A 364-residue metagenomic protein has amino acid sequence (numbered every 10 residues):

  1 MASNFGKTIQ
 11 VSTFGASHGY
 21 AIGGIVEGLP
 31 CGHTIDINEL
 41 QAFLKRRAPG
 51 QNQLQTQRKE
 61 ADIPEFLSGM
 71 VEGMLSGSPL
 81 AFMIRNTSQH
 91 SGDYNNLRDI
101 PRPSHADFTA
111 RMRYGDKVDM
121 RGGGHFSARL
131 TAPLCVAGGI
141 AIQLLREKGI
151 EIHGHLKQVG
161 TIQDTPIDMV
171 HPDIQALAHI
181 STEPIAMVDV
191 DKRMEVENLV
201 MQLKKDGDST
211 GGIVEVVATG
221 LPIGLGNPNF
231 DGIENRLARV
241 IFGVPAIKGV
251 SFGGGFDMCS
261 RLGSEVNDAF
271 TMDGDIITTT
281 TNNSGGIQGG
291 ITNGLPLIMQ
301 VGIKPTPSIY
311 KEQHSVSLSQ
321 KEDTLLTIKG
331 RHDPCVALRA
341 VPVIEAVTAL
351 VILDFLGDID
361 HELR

Functional and structural regions predicted by a protein language model:
M1-R58: N-terminal, positively charged regions that mediate nucleic acid binding
Q10, T306-R364: Internal helix-turn-beta structural module
Q10-G15, V118-L130, I223-N227, N282-I287 (+1 more regions): A short glycine/serine-rich beta->alpha loop
F14-Y20, G207-D323: Glycine-rich anion/phosphate-binding loop at the beta-strand->alpha-helix junction
Y20-G32, A128-I150, D231, N235-R239 (+2 more regions): Alpha-helical support elements that line or immediately flank enzyme active sites and cofactor-binding pockets
L44-T109: Glycine-rich, N-terminal phosphate-binding loop and its surrounding beta-alpha-beta segment
R98-G124, S315-H332: Short acidic, glycine/tyrosine-flanked loop/strand segments centered on an H-E-D-like triad
R113-G226: Glycine-rich, mobile lid/loop segments that gate access to catalytic sites or pores
